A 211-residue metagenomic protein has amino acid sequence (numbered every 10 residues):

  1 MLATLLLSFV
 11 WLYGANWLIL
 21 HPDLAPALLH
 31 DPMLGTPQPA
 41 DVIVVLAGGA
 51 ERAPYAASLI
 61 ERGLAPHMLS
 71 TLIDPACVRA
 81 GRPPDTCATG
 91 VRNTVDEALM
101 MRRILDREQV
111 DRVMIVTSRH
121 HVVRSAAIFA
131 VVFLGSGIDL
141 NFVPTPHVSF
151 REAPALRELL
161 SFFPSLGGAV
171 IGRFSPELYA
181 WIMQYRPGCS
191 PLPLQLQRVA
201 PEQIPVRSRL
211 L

Functional and structural regions predicted by a protein language model:
M1-S8: N-terminal Sec-pathway targeting helices
V10-A15, G167-I171: Residue-level signal for alpha-helical transmembrane segments in multi-pass membrane proteins
W11-L156, R207-L210: A structural signal for short, hydrophobic/glycine-enriched beta-strand patches
N16, S58, V132, S136 (+4 more regions): Generic signature of intrinsically disordered, low-complexity segments enriched in small/polar residues
A40, P176-L211: Short linear elements at protein peripheries
G135-N141, L160-A169, L194-R209: Short, Lys/Arg-enriched charge-dense amphipathic segments
E152-I182: A transmembrane-helix-recognition feature enriched in membrane-embedded lipid enzymes and envelope glyco-/phospholipid
